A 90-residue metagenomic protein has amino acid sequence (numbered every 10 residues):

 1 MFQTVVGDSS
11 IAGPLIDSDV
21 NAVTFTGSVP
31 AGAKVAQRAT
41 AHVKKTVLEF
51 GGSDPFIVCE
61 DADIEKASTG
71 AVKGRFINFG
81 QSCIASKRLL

Functional and structural regions predicted by a protein language model:
M1-F2, V47: Residues at or immediately flanking beta-strands
Q3-T24: A structured beta-alpha segment of the ubiquitous adenosine-cofactor-binding alpha/beta core
N21-A22, S28-L90: ALDH superfamily catalytic-core signature
